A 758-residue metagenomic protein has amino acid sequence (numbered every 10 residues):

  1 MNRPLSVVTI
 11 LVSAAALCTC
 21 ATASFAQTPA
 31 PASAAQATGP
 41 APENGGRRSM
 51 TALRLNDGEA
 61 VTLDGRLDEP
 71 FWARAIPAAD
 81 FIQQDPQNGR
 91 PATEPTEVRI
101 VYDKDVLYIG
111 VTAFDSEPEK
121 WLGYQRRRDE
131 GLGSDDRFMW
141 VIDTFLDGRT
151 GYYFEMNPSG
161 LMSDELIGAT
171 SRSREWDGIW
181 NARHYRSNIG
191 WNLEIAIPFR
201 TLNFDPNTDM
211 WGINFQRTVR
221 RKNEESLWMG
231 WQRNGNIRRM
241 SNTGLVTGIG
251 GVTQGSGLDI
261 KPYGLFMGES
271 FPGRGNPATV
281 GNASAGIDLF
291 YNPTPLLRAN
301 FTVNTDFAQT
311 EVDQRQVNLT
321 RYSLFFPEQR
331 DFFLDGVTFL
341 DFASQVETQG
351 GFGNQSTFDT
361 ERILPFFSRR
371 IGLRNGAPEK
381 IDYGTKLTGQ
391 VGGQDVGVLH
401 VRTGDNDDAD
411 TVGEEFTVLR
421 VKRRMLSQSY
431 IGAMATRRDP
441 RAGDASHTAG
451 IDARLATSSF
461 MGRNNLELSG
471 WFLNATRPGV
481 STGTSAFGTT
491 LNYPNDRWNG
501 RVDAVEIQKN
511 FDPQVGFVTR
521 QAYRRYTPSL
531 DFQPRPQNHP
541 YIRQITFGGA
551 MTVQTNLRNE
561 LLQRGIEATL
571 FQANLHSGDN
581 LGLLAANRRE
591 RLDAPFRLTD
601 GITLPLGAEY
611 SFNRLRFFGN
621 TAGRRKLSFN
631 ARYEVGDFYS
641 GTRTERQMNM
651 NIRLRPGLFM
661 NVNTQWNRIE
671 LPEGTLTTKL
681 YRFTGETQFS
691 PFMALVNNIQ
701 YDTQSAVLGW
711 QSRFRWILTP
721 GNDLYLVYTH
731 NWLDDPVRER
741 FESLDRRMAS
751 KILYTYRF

Functional and structural regions predicted by a protein language model:
M1-V7: N-terminal secretory signal peptides that target proteins for export/translocation
V8-C20: Bacterial N-terminal signal peptides
S24-R424, Q428, G432-A433, G443: Structural preference for beta-rich elements and adjacent junctions enriched in aromatics
R126, G230, R315-T320, A449-I451 (+3 more regions): Short secondary-structure boundary/capping segments
R233-G255, V398, T403-G462, N580-E634 (+2 more regions): Outer-membrane beta-barrel transmembrane domain signature of Gram-negative proteins, especially the mid-to-C-terminal
P262, A283-L289, L297, V303 (+7 more regions): Extended, hydrophobic alpha-helical segments in both membrane/secreted and soluble proteins
N276-P277, T320, N375, D405-G413 (+6 more regions): Alpha-helix capping and helix-loop boundary segments enriched in small/acidic/polar residues
K380, S459-N465, G470-F758: Exposed, low-structure sequence patches enriched in small/polar residues
